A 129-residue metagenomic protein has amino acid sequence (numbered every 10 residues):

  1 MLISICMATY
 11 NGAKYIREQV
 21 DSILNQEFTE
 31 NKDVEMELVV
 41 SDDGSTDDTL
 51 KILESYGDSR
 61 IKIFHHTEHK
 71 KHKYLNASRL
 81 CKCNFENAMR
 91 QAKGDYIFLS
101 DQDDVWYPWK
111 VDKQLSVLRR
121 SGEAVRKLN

Functional and structural regions predicted by a protein language model:
M1-N129: Nucleotide-sugar donor-binding/catalytic module of glycosyltransferases that assemble extracellular/cell-envelope
